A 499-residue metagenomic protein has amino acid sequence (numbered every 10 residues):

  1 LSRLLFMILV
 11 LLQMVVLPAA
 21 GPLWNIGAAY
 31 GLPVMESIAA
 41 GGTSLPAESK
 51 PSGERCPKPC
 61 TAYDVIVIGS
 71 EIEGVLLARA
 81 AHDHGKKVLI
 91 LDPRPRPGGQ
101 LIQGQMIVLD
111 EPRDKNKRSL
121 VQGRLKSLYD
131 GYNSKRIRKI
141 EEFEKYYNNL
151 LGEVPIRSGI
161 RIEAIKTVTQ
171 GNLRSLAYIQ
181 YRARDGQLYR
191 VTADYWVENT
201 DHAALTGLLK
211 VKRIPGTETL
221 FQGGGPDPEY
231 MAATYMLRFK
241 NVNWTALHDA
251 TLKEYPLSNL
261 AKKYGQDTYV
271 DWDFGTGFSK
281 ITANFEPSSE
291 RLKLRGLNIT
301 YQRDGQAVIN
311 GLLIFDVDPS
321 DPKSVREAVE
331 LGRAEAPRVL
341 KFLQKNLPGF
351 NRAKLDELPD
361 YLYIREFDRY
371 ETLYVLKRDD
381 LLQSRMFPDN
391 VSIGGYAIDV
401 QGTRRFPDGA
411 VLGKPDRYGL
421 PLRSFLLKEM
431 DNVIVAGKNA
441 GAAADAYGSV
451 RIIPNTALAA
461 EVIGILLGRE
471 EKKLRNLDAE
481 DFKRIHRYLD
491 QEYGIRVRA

Functional and structural regions predicted by a protein language model:
S2-P22: Sec-dependent N-terminal signal peptides of Gram-positive bacterial secreted proteins and lipoproteins
L23-C60, E111: N-terminal, intrinsically disordered, polar/charged segments of Gram-positive cell-envelope systems that serve as
I38-L45, E54, A80, K86-K87 (+2 more regions): Conserved N-terminal/central alpha/beta ligand/cofactor-binding core
P57-E71: Beta1/beta-strand and adjacent pyrophosphate-binding region of the FAD-binding site in flavoprotein oxidoreductases
G74: N-terminal Rossmann-fold NAD(P) dinucleotide-binding loop
H84, D92, P97-G99, Q103-P112 (+5 more regions): Mature catalytic domains of secreted/periplasmic carbohydrate-active enzymes
K166-R190: Conserved beta-strand-loop-beta-strand element in the redox core of flavoprotein oxidoreductases
Q187-Y189, A193-Y195, T200-A499: Flavin (FAD/FMN)-binding glycine-rich loop and adjacent Rossmann-like elements that form
